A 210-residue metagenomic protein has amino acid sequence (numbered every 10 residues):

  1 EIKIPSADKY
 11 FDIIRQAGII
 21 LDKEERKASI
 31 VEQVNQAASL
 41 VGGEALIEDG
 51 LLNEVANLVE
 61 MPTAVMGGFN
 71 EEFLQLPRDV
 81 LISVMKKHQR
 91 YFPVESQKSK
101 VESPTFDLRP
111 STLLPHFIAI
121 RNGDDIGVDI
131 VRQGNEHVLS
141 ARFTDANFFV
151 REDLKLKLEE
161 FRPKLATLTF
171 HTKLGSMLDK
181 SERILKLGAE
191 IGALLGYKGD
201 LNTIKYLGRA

Functional and structural regions predicted by a protein language model:
E1-S96, T112-A210: Amphipathic alpha-helical "coupling" segments that flank catalytic cores
S96-S111: Intrinsically disordered, low-complexity proline-rich regions
